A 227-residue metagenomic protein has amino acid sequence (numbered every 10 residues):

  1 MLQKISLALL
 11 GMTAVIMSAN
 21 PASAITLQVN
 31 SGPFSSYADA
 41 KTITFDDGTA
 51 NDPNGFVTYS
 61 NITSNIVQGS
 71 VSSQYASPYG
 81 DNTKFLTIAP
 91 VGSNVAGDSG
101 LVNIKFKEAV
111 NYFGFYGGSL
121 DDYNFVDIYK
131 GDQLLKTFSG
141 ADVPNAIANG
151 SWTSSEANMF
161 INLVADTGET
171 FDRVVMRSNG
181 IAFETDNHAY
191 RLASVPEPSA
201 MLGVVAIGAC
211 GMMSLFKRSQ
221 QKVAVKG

Functional and structural regions predicted by a protein language model:
L2, V67, S73, S219-Q220: Intrinsically disordered, low-complexity regions enriched in polar/acidic and amide residues
L2-L27, I181-A209: Short, threonine-centered small-residue motifs that mark membrane-proximal processing/anchoring sites and TM-junction
L9, V102, I207, V225-K226: Short, functionally important structural connectors and interaction interfaces within domains
I25-A193: Surface-exposed, well-ordered secondary-structure segments
N51, L202, Q221-K222: N-terminal processing/targeting junctions
M212-G227: C-terminal membrane-anchoring or membrane-association module
